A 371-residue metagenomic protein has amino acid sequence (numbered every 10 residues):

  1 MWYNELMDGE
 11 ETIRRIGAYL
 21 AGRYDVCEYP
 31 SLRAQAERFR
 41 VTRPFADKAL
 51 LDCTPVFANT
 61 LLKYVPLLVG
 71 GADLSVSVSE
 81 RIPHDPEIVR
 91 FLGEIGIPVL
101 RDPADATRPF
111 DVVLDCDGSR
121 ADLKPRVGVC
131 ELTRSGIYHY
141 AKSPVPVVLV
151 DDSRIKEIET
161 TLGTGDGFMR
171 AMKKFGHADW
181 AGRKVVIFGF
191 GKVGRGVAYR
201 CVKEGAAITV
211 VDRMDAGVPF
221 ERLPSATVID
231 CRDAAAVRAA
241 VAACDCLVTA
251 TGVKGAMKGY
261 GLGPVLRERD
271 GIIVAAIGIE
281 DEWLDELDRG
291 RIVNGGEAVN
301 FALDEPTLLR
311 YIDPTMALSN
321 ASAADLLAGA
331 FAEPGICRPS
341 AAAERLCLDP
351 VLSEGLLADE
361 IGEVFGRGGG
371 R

Functional and structural regions predicted by a protein language model:
L6-F45, V78-R183: Glycine/serine-rich phosphate-binding loop and adjoining beta1-alpha1 elements at the start of nucleotide-handling
G17-L32, L149-G182, I273-G370: Adenosine-phosphate binding glycine-rich loop
D47-T60, G176-V202: Glycine-rich adenosine-cofactor-binding loop
V56-A72: Histidine-anchored nucleotide/phosphate-binding helix
G70-D73, P125-V127, S143-V145, A206 (+1 more regions): A short helix->loop->beta-strand "cap" motif at the edges of active sites that frequently abuts
L74-I88, E204-P224: NAD(P)-binding Rossmann-fold cofactor-contacting core
P98-P109, G217, R222-A243: Short acidic low-complexity segments
D115, P125-Y138, C246-I292: ADP-ribose/adenylate-binding Rossmann-like module
